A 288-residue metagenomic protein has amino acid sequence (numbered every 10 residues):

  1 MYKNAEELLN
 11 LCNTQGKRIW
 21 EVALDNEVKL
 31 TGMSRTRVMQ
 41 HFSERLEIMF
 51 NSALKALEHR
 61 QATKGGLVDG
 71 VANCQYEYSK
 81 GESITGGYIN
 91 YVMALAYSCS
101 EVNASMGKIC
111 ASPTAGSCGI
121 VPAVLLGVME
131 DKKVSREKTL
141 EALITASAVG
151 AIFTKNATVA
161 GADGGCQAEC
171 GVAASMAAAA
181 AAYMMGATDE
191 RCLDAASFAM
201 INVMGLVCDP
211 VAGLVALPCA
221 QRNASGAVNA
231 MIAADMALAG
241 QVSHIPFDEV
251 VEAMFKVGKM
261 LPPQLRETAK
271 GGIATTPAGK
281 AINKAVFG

Functional and structural regions predicted by a protein language model:
M1-G107, D131, G240, F247-G288: Generic N-terminal targeting/processing segments that precede catalytic cores or assembly contacts
I84, A111-C118, E130, V134-S135 (+2 more regions): Glycine- and small hydrophobic-enriched segments that form the cores of compact globular domains
G86-N103, K138-A157, N202-P210: Acidic-glycine-rich active-site phosphate/pyrophosphate-binding loop
M106-I109, V159-G165, L217: Active-site-adjacent structural elements in folded domains
M106-V124, E169-A173: Conserved phosphate/anionic-ligand binding catalytic regions in large, soluble enzymes, centered on
P122-K133, A178-G186: Alpha-helical support elements that line or immediately flank enzyme active sites and cofactor-binding pockets
L143, V149-A162, C166-M176: Glycine- and acidic-residue-rich phosphate-binding/metal-coordinating active-site segment common to enzymes that handle
A181-G288: Functionally critical mobile loop/hinge segments
